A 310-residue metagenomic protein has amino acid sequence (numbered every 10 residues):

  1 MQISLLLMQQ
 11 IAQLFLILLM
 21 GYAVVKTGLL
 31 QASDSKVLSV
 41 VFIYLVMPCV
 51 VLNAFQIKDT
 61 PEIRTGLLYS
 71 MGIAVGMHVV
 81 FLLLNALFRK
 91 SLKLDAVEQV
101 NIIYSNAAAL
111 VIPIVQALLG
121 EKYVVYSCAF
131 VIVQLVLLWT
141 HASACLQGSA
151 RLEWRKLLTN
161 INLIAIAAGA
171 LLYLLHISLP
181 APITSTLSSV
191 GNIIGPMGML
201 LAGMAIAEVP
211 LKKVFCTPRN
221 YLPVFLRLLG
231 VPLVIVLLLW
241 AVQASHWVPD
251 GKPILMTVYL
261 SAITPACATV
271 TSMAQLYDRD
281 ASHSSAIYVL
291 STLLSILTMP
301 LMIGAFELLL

Functional and structural regions predicted by a protein language model:
M1-L310: Alpha-helical transmembrane segments of multi-pass small-molecule/ion transporters
